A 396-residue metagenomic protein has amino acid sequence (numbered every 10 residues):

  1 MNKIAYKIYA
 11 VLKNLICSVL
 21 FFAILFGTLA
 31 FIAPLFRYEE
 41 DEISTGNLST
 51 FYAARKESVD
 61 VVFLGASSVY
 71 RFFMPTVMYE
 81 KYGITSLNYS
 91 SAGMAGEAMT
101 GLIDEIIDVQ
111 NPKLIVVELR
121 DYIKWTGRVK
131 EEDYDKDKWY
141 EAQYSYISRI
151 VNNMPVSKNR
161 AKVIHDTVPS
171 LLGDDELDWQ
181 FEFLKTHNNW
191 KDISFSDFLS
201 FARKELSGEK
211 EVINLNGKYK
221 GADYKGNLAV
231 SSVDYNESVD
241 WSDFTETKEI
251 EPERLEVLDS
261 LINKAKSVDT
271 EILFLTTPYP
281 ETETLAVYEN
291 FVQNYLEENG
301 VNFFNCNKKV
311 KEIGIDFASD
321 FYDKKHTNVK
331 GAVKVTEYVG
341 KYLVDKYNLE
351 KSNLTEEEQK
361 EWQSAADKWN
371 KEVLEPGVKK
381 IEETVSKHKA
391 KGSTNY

Functional and structural regions predicted by a protein language model:
M1-L12: N-terminal Lys/Arg-rich, disordered targeting/topogenic segments
A10-P34: Hydrophobic membrane-insertion alpha-helices, especially the h-region of bacterial N-terminal signal peptides
A33-E57: Alpha-helical transmembrane signal-anchor/signal-peptide segments
S58-F72, H326-V329: Catalytic nucleophile-elbow at a beta strand-turn-alpha helix junction centered on a G-D-S/GDSL motif, marking
L64, S68-S157: Membrane-embedded segments
G93-E97, K248-R254, P280-V287: Acidic-and-aromatic substrate-binding clefts and catalytic sites of carbohydrate-active enzymes
K136-V268, E356-Y396: Secreted/periplasmic serine-hydrolase-like ester/acetyl group-modifying domain
T284-D367, K371-K391: C-terminal regions of proteins
